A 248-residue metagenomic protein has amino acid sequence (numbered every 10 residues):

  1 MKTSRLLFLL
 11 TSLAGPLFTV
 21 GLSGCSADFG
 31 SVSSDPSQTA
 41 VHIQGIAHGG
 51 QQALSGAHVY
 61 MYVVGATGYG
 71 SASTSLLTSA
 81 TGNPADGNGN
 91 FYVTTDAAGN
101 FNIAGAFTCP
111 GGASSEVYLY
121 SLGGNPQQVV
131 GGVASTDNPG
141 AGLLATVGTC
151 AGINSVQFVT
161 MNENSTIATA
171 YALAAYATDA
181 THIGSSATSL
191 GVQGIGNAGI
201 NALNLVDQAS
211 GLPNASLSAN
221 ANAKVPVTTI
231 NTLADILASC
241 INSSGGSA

Functional and structural regions predicted by a protein language model:
M1-L13: Bacterial N-terminal signal peptides that target proteins for export
L7, S26, V41, T81 (+2 more regions): Generic, low-specificity signal for short hydrophobic/alpha-helical stretches with a mild N-terminal bias, encompassing
V20-G24: C-terminal motif of bacterial Sec signal peptides marking the signal peptidase cleavage site
A27-T149: Beta-strand-dominated extracellular/periplasmic modules and repeats in secreted or surface-exposed proteins
N100-N102, A106-A248: Mature extracellular/secreted ectodomains of secretory-pathway proteins
